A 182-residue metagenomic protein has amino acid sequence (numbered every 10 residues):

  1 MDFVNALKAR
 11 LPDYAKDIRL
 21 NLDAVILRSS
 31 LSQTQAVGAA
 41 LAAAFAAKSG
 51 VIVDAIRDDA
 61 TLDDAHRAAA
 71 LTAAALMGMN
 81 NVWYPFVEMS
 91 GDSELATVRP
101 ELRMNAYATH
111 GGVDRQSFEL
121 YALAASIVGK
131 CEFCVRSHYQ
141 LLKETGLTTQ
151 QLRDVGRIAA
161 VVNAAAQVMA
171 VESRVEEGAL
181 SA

Functional and structural regions predicted by a protein language model:
M1-A182: Hydrophobic alpha-helical segments
